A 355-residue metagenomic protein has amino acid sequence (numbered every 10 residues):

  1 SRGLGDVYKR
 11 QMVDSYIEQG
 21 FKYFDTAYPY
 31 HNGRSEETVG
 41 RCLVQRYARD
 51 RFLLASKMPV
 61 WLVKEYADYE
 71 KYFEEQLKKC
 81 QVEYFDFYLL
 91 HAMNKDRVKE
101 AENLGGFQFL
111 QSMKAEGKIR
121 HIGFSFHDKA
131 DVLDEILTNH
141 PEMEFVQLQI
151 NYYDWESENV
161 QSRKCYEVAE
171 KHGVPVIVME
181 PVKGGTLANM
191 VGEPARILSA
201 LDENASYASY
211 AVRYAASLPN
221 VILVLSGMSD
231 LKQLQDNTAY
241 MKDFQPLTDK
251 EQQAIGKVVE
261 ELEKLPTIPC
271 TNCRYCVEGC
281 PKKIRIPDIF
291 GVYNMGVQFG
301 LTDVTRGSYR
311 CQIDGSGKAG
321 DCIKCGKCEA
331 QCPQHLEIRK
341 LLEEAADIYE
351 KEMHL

Functional and structural regions predicted by a protein language model:
S1-Y8: Short, small-residue-biased leader/transition segments that mark boundaries at the very start of proteins
M12-K22, R41, K164-L355: Structured C-terminal cap/extension of enzyme domains
D14, E18, W61-V182, N189-R196 (+2 more regions): Glycine/proline-rich, positively charged, aromatic-decorated active-site loop/lid region on the catalytic face
Y23-L43, N94-V98: Glycine-rich, proline-tolerant flexible connector loops at the mouths of alpha/beta enzymes
Y23-Y30, R120-F124, Q147, L223-L225: Short catalytic-loop micro-motif centered on adjacent basic/acidic residues
D25-T26, S56, V178: Hydrophobic residues in well-ordered beta-strands that form the structural core
Y30, R46-A67, H91: Structural motif corresponding to the early beta-alpha repeats
E37-S56, F109-S112, E116, K171: Alpha-helix-loop-beta-strand connector modules within alpha/beta enzyme cores
